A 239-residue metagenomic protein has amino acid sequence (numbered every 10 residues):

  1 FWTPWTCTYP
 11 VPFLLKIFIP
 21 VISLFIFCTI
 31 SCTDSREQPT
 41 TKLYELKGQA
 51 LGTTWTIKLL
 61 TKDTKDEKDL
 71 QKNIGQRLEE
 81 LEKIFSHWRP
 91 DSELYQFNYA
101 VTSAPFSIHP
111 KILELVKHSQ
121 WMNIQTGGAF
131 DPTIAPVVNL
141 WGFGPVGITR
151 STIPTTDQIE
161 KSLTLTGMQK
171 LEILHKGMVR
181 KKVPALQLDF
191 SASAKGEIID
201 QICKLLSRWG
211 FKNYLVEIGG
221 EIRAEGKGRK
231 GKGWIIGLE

Functional and structural regions predicted by a protein language model:
W2-W5: Tryptophan (W) side chains
P12-E239: Mature catalytic core of soluble alpha/beta enzymes
